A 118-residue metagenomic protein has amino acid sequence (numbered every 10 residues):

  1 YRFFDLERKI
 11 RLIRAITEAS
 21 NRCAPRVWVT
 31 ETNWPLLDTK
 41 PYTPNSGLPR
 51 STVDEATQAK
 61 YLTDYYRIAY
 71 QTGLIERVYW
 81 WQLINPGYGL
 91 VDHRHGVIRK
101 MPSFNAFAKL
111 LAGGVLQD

Functional and structural regions predicted by a protein language model:
Y1-A56: Noncatalytic carbohydrate-binding groove/subsite architecture in carbohydrate-active enzymes
L36-I68, T72-D118: Aromatic-rich peripheral "rim/lid" segments of glycoside hydrolase catalytic domains that contact and position glycan
